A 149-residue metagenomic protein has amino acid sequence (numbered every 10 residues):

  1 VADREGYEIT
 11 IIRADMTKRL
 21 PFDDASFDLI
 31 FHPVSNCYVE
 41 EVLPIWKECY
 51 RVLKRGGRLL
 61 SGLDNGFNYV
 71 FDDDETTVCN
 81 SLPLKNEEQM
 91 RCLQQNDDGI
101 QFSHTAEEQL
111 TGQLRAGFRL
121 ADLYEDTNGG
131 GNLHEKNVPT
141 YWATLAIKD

Functional and structural regions predicted by a protein language model:
V1-R19: Class I SAM-dependent methyltransferase SAM/SAH-binding core
T17-I30: A short acidic, Gly/Pro-enriched loop at the edge of an enzyme's catalytic core that lines a small-molecule cofactor
D28-L43: A short SAM/SAH-binding and catalytic strip from SAM-dependent methyltransferases
L43-R58: A short glycine-rich, Lys/Arg-flanked "PGG" loop and its adjoining helix->strand segment in the class I
R58-R91: Conserved class I S-adenosyl-L-methionine
S61-L63, F67, L93-E108: Acceptor-substrate binding/catalytic loop of class I
G99-L123: Short alpha-helix
A116-F118, N132-D149: Core SAM-dependent methyltransferase catalytic element
